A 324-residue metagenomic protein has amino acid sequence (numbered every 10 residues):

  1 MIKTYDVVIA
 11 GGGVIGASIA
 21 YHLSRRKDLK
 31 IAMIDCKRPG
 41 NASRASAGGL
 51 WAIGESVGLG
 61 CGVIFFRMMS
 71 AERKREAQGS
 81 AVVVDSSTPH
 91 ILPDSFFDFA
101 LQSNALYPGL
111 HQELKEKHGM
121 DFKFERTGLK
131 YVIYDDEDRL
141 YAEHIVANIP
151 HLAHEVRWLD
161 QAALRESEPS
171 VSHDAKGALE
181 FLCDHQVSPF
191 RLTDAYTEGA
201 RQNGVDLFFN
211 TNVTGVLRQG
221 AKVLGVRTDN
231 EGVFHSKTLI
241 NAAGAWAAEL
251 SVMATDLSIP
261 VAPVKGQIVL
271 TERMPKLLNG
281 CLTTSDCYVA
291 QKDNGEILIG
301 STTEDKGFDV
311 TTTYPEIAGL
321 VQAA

Functional and structural regions predicted by a protein language model:
Y5-A32: N-terminal Rossmann-like FAD-binding beta1-loop-alpha1 element of flavoenzymes
S18-R25, A42, G48-E55, V63-T88 (+5 more regions): Active-site substrate-recognition segment that forms the wall of the catalytic cavity or substrate channel
K30-D35, W158: Short beta-strand "acidic-cap" motif of Rossmann-like dinucleotide-binding folds
R38-P39: Helix N-cap at the beta1-alpha1 junction of Rossmann-like dinucleotide-binding domains, i.e., the first residues
G49-A163: Dinucleotide-binding Rossmann-like beta1-alpha1 core, especially the glycine-rich loop that anchors the ADP
L92-P93, M120-I133, A142-N203, L224 (+1 more regions): Helix-loop-beta segment of a Rossmann-like dinucleotide-binding subdomain
R157-D160, F208-F209, N241: General beta-strand structural signal in soluble alpha/beta enzymes
A178-T238, W246-E249: Helical element adjacent to the flavin cofactor pocket in flavoenzyme catalytic cores
